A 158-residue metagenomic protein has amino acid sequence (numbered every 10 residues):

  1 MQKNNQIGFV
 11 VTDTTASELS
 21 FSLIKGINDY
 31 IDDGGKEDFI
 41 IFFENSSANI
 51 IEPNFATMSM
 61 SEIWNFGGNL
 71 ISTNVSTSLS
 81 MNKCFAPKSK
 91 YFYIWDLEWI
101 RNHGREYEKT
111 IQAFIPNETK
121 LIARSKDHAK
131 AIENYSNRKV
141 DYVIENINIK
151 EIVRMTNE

Functional and structural regions predicted by a protein language model:
M1-F66, N148-E158: N-terminal pre-catalytic "stem/leader" segment of glycosyltransferase-like enzymes
T12, I94-E98, E145-I147: Histidine-centered beta-alpha loop that forms part of the nucleotide-sugar donor binding/catalytic region in diverse
T14-T15, S46, L97-E98, K126-H128: Short, glycine/serine-rich, charged loops/turns that create anion-binding and catalytic segments at active sites
F39-E44, I94, I122-R124: Short internal beta-strands
S47-P116: Extended catalytic core of nucleotide-activated donor transferases of GT-like folds
S80, E118-V140: A short, active-site helix/loop in glycosyltransferases that binds the activated sugar's phosphate group
